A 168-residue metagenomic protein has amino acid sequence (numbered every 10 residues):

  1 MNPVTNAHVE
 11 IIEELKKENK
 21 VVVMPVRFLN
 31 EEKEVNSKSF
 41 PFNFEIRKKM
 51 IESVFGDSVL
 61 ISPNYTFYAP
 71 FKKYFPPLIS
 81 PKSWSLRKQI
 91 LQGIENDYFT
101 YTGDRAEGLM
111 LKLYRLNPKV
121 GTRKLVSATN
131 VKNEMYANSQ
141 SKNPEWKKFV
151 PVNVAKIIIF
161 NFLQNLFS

Functional and structural regions predicted by a protein language model:
M1-S168: Nucleotidyltransferase catalytic core that binds NTPs
